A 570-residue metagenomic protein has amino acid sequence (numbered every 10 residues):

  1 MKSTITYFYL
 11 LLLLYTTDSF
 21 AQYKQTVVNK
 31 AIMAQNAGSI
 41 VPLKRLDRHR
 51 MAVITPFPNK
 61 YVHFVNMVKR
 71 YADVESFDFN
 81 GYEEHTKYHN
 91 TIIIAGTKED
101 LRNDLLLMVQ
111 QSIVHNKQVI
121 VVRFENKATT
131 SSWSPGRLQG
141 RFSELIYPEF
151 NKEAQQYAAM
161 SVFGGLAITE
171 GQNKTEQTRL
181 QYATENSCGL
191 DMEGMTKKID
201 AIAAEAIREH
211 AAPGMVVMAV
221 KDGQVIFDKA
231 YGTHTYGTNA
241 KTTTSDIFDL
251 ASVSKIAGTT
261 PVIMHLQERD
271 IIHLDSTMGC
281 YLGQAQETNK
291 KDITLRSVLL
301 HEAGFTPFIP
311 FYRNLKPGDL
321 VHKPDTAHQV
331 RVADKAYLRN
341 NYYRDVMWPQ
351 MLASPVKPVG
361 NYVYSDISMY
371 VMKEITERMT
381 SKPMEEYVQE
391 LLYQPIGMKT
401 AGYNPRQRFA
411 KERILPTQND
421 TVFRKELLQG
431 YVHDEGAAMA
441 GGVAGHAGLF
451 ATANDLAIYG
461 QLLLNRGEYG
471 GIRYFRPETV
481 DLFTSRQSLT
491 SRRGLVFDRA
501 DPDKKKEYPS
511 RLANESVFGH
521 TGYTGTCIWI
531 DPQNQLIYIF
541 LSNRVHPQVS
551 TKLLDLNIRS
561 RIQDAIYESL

Functional and structural regions predicted by a protein language model:
M1-Q22: Bacterial Sec-dependent N-terminal signal peptides
F20-D191: Preference for extracellular/luminal or secreted protein segments
A21, A201, S276, T326 (+1 more regions): Coil residues (strongly favoring Ser/Thr
V41, L166-A183, C188-E193, N465 (+5 more regions): Short, gly/Ser/Thr-rich active-site loops of penicillin-recognizing serine hydrolases
M192-L250, I271-H273, D434, V549: Short, conserved catalytic-motif segment at the N-terminal edge
K197-A204, V217-M218, G223, D246-M278 (+4 more regions): Active-site SXXK
K290-S516: Short, surface-exposed loop or secondary-structure junction motifs that flank catalytic or metal-binding residues
V517, T524-I537: Short, surface-exposed beta-strand/loop micro-motifs that present aromatic residues
